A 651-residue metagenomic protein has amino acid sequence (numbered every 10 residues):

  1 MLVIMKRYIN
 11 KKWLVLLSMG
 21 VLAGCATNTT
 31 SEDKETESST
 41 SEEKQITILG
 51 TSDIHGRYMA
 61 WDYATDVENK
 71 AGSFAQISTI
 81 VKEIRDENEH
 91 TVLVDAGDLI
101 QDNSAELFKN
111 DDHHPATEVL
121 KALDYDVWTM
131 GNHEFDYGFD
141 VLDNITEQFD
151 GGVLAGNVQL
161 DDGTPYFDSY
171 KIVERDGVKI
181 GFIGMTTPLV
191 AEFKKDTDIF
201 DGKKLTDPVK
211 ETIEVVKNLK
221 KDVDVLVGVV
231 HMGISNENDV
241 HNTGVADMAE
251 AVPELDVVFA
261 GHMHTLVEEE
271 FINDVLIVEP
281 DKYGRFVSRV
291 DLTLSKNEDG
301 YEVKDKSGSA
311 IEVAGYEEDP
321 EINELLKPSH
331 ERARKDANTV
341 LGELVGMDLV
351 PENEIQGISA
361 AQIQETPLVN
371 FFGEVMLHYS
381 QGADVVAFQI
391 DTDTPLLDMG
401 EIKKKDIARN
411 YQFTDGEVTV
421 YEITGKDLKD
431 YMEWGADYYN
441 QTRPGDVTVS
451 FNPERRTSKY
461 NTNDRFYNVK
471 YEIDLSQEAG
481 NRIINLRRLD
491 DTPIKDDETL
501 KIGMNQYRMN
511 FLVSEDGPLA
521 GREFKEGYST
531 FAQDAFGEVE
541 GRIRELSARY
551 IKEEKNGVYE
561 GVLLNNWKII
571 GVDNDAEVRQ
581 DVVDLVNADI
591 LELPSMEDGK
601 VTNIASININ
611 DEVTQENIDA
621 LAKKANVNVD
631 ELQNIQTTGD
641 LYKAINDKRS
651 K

Functional and structural regions predicted by a protein language model:
M1-I4: Short, Lys/Arg-enriched N-terminal segments with co-localized hydrophobic residues within the first ~10-30 amino acids
K6-L14: Bacterial N-terminal signal peptides that target proteins for export
I9, T27, E32, E87 (+3 more regions): Intrinsic-disorder/low-complexity regions
V15, E35-T36, T614: Intrinsic disorder/low-complexity segments
A23-G24: C-terminal motif of bacterial Sec signal peptides marking the signal peptidase cleavage site
T29-E321, I363-Q364, L368-V375, V386: Acidic, metal/ion-coordinating pockets
K44-Q45, R57-Y63, A71, Q76-I80 (+5 more regions): Catalytic centers of hydrolytic enzymes
